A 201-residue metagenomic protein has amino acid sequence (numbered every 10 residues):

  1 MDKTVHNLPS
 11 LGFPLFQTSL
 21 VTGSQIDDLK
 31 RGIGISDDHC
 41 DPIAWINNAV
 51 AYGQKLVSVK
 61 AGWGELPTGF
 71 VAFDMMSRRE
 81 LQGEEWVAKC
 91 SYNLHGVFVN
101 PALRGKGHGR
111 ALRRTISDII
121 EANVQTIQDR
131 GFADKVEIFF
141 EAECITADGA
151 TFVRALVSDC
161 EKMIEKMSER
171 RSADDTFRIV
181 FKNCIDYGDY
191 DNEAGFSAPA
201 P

Functional and structural regions predicted by a protein language model:
M1-L103, R114-F139, C144-P201: Non-catalytic substrate-recognition and accessory regions of acyl/acetyltransferase enzymes
K106-A111: A short glycine-leucine-enriched loop at secondary-structure breakpoints that most characteristically corresponds
